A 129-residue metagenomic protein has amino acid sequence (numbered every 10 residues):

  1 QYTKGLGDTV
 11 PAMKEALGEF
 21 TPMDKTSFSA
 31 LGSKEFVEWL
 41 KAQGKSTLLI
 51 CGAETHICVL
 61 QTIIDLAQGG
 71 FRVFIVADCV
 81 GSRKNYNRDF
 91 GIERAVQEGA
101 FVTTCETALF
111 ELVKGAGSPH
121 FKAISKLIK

Functional and structural regions predicted by a protein language model:
T3-K129: Active-site-adjacent betaalpha module
